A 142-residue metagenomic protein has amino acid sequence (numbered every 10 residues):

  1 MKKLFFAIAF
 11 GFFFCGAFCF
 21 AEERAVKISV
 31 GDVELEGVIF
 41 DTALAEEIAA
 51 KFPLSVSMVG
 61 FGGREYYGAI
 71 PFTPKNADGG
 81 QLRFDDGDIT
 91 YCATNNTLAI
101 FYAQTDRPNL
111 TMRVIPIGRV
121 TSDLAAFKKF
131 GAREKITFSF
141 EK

Functional and structural regions predicted by a protein language model:
M1-L4: Positively charged n-region of N-terminal signal peptides that target proteins for export
A7-G16: Bacterial N-terminal signal peptides
C19-A21: Boundary at the C-terminal end of the N-terminal hydrophobic targeting segment
E23-A69: N-terminal secretory signal peptides
R24, V33, N96-L98, A132-E134: Envelope-exposed proteins and targeting segments
K27, M112-K142: Well-ordered alpha/beta subsegment
K51-N96: Mature extracytoplasmic domains of secretory-pathway proteins
A93-V120: Beta-strand-rich cores of mature extracytoplasmic or soluble domains
